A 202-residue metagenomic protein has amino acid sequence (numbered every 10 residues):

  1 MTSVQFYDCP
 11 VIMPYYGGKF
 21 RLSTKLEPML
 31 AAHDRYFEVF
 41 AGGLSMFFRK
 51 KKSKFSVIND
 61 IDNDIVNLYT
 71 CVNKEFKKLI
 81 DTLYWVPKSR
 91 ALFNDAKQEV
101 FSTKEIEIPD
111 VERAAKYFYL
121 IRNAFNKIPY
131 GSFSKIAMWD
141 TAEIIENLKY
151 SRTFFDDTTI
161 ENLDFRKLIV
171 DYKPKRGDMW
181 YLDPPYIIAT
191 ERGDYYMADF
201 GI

Functional and structural regions predicted by a protein language model:
M1-L22, M29, N73-Y195: SAM-dependent nucleic-acid methyltransferase catalytic core
P28-V100: SAM cofactor-binding core of SAM-dependent methyltransferases, primarily the Rossmann-like beta-alpha-beta module
Y195-I202: Glycine-rich S-adenosyl-L-methionine
